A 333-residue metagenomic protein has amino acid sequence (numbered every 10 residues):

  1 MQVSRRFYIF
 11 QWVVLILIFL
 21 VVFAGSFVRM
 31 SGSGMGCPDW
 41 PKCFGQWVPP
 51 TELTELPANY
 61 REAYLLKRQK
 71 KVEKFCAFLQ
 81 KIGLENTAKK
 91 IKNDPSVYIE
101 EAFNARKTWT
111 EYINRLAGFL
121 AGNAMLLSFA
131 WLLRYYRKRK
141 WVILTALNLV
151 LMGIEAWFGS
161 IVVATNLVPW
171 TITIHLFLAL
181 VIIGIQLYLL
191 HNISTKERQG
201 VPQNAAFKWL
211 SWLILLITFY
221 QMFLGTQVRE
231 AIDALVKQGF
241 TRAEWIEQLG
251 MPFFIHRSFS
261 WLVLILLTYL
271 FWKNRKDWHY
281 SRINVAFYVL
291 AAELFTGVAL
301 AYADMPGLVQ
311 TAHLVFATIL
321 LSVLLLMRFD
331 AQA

Functional and structural regions predicted by a protein language model:
I9-G34, I217-Q227: N-terminal signal-anchor transmembrane alpha helix
F23, V150-F158, T218-L224, V289-A299: Aromatic-anchored segments of alpha-helical transmembrane domains
F27-D39, F103, A156-L176, R229-R242 (+1 more regions): Interfacial helix-loop-helix junctions of multi-pass membrane proteins
R61-N123, P252-H256: Individual transmembrane alpha-helix segments
W109-L127, T171-I182, M251-L266, Q310-I319: Membrane-interface loop-to-helix entry segments
L132-A146, F271-A286: Membrane-interface helix-loop-helix junctions at transmembrane boundaries of multi-pass membrane enzymes, predominantly
Y188-L210, L326-A333: A juxtamembrane structural motif centered on a specific transmembrane helix
Q221-V263, T268-W272: Membrane-interfacial catalytic/cofactor-binding modules of polytopic membrane enzymes
